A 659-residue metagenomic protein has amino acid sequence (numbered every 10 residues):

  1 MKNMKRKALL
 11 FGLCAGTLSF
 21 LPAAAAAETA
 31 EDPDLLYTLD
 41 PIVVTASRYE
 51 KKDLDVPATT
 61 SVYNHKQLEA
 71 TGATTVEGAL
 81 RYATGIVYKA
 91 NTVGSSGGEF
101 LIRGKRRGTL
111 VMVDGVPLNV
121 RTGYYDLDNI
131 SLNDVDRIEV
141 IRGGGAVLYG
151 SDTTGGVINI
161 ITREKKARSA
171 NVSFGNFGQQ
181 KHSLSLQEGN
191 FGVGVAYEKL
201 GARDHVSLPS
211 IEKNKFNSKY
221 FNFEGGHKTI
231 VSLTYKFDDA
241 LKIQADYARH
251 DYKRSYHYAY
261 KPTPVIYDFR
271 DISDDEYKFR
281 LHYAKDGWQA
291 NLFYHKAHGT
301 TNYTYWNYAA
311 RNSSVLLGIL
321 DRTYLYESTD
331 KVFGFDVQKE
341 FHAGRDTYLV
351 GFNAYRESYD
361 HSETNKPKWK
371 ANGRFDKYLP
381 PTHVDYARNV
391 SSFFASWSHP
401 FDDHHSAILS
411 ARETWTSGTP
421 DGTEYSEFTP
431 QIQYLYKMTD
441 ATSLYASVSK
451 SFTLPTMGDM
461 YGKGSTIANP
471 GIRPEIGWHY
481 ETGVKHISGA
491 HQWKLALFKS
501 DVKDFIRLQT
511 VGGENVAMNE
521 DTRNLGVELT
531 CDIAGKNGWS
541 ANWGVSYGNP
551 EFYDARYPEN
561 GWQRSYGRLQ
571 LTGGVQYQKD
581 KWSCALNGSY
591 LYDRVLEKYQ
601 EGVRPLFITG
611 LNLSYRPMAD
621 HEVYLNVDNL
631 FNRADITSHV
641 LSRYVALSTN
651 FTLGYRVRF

Functional and structural regions predicted by a protein language model:
E77-V116: Extracytoplasmic beta-strand/coil segments of soluble accessory domains associated with Gram-negative outer-membrane
Y88, E99, V116-R142, I160: Short acidic/polar hinge/loop motifs at secondary-structure boundaries that mediate gating or recognition
L132-S169: A beta-strand signature from Gram-negative outer-membrane beta-barrel systems, especially the internal plug domain
K166-A167, S185-I272: Periplasmic-side early beta-strands and strand-to-turn transitions of outer-membrane beta-barrels
G175, T263-A284, S328-D330, Y386 (+8 more regions): Outer-membrane beta-barrel signature, preferentially recognizing the C-terminal barrel domain of Gram-negative
F191-V193, T234-D251, I272-Y425, L435-K437 (+4 more regions): Face-selective signature of the C-terminal outer-membrane beta-barrel domain
P400-I408, L497-D501, M518-Y599, R616-E622 (+1 more regions): Gram-negative outer-membrane beta-barrel transporters
K503, D593-V595, L611-F659: C-terminal beta-signal and adjacent terminal beta-strands/loops of Gram-negative outer-membrane beta-barrel proteins
